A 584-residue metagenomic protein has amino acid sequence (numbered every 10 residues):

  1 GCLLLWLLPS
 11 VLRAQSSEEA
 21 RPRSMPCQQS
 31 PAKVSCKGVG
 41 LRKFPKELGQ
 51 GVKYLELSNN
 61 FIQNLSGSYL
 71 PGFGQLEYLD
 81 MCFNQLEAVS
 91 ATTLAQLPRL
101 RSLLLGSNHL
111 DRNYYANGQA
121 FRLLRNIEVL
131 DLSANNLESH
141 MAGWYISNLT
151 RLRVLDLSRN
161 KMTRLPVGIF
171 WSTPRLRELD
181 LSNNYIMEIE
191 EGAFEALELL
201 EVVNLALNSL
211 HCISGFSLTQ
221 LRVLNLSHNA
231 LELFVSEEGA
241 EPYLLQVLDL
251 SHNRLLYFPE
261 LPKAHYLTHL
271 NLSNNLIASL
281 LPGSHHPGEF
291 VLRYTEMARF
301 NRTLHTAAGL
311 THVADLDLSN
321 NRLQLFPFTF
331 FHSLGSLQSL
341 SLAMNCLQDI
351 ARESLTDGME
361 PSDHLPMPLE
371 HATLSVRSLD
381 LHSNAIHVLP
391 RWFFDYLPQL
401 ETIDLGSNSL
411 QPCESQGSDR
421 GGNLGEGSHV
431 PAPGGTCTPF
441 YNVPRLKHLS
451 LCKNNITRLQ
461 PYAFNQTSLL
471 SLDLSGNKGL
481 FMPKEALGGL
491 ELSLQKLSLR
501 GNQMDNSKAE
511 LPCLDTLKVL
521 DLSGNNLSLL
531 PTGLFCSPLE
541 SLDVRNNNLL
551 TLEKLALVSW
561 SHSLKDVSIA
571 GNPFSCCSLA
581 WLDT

Functional and structural regions predicted by a protein language model:
L4-S24: N-terminal signal peptide
Q29-G67, F73-L76, G421-S428: LRR N-terminal entry segment and analogous cap-like coil->beta motifs
S30, Q50-V52, G72-E77, Q96-R101 (+19 more regions): Leucine-rich repeat
V39, N60, M81-N84, L105-N108 (+18 more regions): Consensus "Asn ladder" position of solenoid repeat domains
K43-E47, L65-P71, V89-A95, A116-R122 (+19 more regions): Recurring C-terminal helix/loop segment of individual leucine-rich repeat
N108-G118, H211, R222, E232-L233 (+18 more regions): Leucine-rich repeat domain C-terminal region
D111-F300, T311, N320-R322, Q348: Solenoidal tandem-repeat scaffolds enriched in leucines and small polar residues
